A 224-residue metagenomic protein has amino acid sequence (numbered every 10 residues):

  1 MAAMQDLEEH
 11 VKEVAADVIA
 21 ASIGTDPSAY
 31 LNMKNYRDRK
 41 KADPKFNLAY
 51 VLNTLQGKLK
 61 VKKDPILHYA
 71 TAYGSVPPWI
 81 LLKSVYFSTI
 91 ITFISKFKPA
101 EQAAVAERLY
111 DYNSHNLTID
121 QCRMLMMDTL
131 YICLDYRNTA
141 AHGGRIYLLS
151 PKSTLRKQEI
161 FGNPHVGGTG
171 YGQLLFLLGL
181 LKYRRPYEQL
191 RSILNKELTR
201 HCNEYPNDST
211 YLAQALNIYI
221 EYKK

Functional and structural regions predicted by a protein language model:
M1-K224: Amphipathic alpha-helical interface elements
